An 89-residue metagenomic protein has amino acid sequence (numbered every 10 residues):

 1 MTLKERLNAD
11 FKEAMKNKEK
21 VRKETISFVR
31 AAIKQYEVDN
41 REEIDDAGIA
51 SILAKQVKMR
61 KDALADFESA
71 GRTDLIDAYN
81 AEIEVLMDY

Functional and structural regions predicted by a protein language model:
T2-Y89: N-terminal cationic and glycine-rich segments that engage phosphates or anionic surfaces
